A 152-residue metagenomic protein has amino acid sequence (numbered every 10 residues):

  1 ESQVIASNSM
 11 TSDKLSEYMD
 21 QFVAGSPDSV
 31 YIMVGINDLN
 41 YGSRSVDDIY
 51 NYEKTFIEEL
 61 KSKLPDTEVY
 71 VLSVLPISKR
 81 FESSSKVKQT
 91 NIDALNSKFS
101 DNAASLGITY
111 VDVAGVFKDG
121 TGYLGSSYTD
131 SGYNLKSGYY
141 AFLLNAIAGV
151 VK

Functional and structural regions predicted by a protein language model:
E1-N51: Conserved SGNH/GDSL esterase-like catalytic core that processes O-acyl groups on lipids and polysaccharides
I5, E59, D130: Short, flexible active-site loop motifs that bind/organize anionic cofactors or intermediates
D20, A24, G35, K54 (+3 more regions): Sec-exported extracytoplasmic/periplasmic mature domains
G25-V30, L64-V69, S105-T109: Loop/turn elements at helix/coil->beta-strand transitions in domains of secreted/extracellular proteins
Y31-L39, E58-D93: Active-site segments of SGNH/GDSL-like serine hydrolases that catalyze O-acetyl group transfer/hydrolysis on lipids
V46-F56, I92-L95: Charged helix-capping and loop-helix junction motifs
P76-K152: Catalytic His-Asp segment of secreted/periplasmic serine-dependent ester chemistry enzymes
